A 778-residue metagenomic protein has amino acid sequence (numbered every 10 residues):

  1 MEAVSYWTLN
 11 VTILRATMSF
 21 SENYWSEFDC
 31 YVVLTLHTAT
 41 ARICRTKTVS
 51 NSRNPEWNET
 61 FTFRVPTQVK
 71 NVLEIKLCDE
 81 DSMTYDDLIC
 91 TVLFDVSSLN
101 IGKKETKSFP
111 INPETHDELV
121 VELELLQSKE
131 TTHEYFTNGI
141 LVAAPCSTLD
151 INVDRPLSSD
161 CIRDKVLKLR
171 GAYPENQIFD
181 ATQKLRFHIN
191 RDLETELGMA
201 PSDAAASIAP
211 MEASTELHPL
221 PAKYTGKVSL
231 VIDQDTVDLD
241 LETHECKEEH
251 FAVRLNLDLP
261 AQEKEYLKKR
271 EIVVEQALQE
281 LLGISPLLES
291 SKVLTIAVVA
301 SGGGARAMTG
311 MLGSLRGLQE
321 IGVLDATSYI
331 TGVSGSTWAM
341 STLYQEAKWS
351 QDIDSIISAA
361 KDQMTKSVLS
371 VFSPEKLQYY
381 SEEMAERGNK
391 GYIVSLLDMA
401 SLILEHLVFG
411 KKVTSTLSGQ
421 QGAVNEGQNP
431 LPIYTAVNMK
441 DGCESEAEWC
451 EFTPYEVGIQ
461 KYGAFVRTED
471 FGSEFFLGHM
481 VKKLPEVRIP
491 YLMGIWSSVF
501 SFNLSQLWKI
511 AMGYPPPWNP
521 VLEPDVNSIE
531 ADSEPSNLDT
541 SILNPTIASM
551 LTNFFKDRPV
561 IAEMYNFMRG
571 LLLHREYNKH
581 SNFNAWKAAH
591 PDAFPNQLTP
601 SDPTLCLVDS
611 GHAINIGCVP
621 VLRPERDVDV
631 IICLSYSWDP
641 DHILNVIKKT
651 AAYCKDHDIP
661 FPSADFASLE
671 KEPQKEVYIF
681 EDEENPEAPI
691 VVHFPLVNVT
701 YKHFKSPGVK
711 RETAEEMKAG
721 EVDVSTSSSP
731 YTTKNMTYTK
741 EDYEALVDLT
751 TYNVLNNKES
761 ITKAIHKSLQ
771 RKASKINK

Functional and structural regions predicted by a protein language model:
S5-N10, C30, P145-L149: Short structural boundary motif marking the start of a folded domain
T8-R15, E122: A structural signal for short, hydrophobic beta-strand segments that form beta-sheets in beta-rich/all-beta domains
T12-W25, N152-L157: Short amphipathic, basic-aromatic surface patches that mediate peripheral association with negatively charged
C30-L34, K165-L167: Short beta-strand elements bearing conserved aromatic residues within extracellular beta-rich modules
T38-T40, D81, N100, G171-Y173 (+1 more regions): Solvent-exposed strand-loop boundary residues in beta-sheet-rich modules
A41-T48: Short Trp-Ser/Thr-centered turn/loop motifs at beta-strand boundaries
T46, R53, Q68-N71, K76 (+3 more regions): Catalytic domains of lipid- and phosphate-ester/thioester hydrolases
